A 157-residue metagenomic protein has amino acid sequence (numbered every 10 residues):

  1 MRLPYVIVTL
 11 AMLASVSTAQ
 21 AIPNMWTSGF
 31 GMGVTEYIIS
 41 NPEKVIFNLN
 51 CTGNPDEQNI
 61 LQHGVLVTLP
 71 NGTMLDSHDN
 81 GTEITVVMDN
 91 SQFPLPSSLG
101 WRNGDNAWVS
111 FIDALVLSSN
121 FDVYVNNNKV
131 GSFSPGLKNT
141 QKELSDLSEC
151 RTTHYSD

Functional and structural regions predicted by a protein language model:
M1-Y5: Positively charged n-region of N-terminal signal peptides that target proteins for export
V6-V8, T27-S28: Short helix-onset patch at the extreme N-terminus, typifying the N->h transition of secretory signal peptides
I7-S15: Bacterial N-terminal signal peptides
A19-D157: A generic "folded-domain core" signal
